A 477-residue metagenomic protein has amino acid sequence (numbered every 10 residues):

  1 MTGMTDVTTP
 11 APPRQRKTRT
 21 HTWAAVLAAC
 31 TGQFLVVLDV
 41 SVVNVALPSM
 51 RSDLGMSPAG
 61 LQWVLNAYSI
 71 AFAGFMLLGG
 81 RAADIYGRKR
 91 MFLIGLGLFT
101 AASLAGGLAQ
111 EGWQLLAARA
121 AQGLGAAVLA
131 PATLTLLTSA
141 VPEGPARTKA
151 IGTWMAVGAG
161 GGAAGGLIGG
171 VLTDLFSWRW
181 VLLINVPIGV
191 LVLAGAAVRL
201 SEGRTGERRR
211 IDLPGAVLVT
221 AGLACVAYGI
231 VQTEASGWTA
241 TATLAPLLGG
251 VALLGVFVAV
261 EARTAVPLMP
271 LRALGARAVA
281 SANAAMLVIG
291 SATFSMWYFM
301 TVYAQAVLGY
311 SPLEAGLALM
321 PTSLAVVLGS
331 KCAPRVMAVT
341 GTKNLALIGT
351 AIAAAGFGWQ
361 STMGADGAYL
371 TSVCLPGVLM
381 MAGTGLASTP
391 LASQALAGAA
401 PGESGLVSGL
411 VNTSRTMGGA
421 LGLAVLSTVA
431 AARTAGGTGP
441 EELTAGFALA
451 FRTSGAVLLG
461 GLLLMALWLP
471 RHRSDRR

Functional and structural regions predicted by a protein language model:
T2-V198, C332-A333, T340, A354 (+3 more regions): Transmembrane-helix bundle of Major Facilitator Superfamily
G3, L134, V186-T205, T220-Q232 (+2 more regions): C-terminal membrane-cytosol helix-exit motif in multi-pass small-molecule transporters
T22-V45, P58, T241-L253, A259-G437 (+1 more regions): 12-transmembrane solute porter fold
V36, L65-Y68, F72, F99 (+11 more regions): Structural signature of transmembrane alpha-helices in multi-pass secondary transporters
G60, W113-A121, F176-I184, R209-D212 (+3 more regions): Interfacial loop-to-helix junctions that mark the boundaries of transmembrane helices in multi-pass membrane
R90, I94, A146-G158, R208-L218 (+3 more regions): Cytoplasmic-side transmembrane-helix entry/capping segments in multi-pass membrane proteins
A156, G160-F176, A224, Y228 (+2 more regions): A gly/Pro-rich, aromatic-decorated transmembrane alpha-helix motif that marks the paired, flexible gating helices
S201-V217, R263-L271, R473-R477: Flexible cytoplasmic inter-helical loops of multi-pass small-molecule transporters
